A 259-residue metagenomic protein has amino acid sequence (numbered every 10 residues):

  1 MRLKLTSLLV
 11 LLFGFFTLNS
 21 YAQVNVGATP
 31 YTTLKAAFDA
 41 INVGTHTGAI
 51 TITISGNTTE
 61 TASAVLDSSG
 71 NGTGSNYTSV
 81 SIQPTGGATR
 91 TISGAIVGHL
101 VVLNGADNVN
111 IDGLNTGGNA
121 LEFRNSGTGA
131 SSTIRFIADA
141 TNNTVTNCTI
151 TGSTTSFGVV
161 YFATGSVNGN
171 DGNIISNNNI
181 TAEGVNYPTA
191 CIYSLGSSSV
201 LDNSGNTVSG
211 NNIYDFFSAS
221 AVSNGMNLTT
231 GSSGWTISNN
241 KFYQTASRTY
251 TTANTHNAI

Functional and structural regions predicted by a protein language model:
M1-N25, N227: Bacterial Sec-dependent N-terminal signal peptides
V24-T53, T59-T61, V65: Acidic Gly/Asp/Thr-rich repetitive segments characteristic of extracellular carbohydrate-active and adhesion proteins
H46-G48, E60, N76, G86 (+14 more regions): Repetitive beta-strand solenoid architecture
T61-S81, A88-D112, R124-N142, T154-N168 (+1 more regions): Extracellular beta-strand-rich solenoid/capping regions of secreted or surface-exposed proteins that bind or remodel
S63, A95-L100, A120, N125-S132 (+5 more regions): Short glycine/acidic-rich loop motifs that flank beta-strands on beta-rich extracellular proteins
D107-G118, T141-G152, G169-G184, Y193 (+3 more regions): Right-handed parallel beta-helix
R135-F136, T164-V167, S197-V200, N227-T230 (+1 more regions): Tandem-repeat/low-complexity and Cys-motif detector
